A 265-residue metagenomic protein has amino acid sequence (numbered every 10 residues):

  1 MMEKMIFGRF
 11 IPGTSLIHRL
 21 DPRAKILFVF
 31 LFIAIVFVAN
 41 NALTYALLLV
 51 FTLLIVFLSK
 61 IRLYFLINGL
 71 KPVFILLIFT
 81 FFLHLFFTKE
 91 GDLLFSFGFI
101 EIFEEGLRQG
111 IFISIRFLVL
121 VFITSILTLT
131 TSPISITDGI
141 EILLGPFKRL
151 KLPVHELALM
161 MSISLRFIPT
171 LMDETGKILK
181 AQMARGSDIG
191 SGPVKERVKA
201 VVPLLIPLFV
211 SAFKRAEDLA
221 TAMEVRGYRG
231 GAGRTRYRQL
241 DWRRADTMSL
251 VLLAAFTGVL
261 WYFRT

Functional and structural regions predicted by a protein language model:
M1-T44, L48-F57, I142-G145, R149-L152 (+3 more regions): Transmembrane alpha-helix interface motif
T14, F37, K60-F65, F97 (+4 more regions): Membrane-helix interfacial "entry" motifs
K25, Y64-F74, D246-S249: Alpha-helical transmembrane segments and their helix-start/interface "positive-inside/aromatic belt" motifs in integral
N41, Y45, K60-Y64, T88-S96 (+3 more regions): Transmembrane helix-loop junctions in multipass membrane proteins, especially transporters and channels
F51-I61, I75-F79: Alpha-helical transmembrane segments and their membrane-interface exit regions
V73-S187: Juxtamembrane/interface alpha-helical elements of multi-pass membrane proteins
